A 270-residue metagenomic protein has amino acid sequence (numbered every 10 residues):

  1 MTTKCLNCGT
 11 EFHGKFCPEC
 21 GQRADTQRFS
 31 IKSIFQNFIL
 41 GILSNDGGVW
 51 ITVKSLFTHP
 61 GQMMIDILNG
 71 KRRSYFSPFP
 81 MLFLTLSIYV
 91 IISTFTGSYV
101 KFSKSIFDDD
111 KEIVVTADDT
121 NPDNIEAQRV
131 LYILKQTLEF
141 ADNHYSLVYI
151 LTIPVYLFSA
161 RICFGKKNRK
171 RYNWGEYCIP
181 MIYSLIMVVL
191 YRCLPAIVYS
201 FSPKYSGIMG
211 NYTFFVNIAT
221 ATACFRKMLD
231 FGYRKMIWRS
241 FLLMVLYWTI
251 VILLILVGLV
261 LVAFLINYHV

Functional and structural regions predicted by a protein language model:
M1-V270: Membrane-proximal intrinsically disordered regions of secretory-pathway and membrane-system proteins
